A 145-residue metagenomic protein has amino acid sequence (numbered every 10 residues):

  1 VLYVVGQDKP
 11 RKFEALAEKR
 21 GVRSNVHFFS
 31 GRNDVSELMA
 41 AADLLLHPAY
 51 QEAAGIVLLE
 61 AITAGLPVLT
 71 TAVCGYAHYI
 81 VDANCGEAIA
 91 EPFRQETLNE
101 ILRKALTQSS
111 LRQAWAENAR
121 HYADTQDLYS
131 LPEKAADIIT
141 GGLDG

Functional and structural regions predicted by a protein language model:
Y3-S24: Short, structured helix-loop element that forms part of the nucleotide-activated donor/catalytic region
G31, Y50: Aromatic "clamp/platform" in nucleotide-sugar-dependent glycosyltransferases that forms part of the donor/acceptor
L45-L46: A short hydrophobic beta-strand element within the catalytic core of glycosyltransferases that build diverse glycans
G55-L58, Y76-A77: Short glycine/serine-rich donor-binding loops of glycosyltransferases
P67-T70: Short hydrophobic beta-strand element within catalytic cores of glycosyltransferases and related nucleotide-activated
A77-R103: Change "using UDP/GDP/dTDP sugars" to "using nucleotide sugars
L111-T125: A short, well-ordered alpha-helix in the C-terminal region of glycosyltransferases
T125-G145: C-terminal alpha-helical cap of glycosyltransferases
